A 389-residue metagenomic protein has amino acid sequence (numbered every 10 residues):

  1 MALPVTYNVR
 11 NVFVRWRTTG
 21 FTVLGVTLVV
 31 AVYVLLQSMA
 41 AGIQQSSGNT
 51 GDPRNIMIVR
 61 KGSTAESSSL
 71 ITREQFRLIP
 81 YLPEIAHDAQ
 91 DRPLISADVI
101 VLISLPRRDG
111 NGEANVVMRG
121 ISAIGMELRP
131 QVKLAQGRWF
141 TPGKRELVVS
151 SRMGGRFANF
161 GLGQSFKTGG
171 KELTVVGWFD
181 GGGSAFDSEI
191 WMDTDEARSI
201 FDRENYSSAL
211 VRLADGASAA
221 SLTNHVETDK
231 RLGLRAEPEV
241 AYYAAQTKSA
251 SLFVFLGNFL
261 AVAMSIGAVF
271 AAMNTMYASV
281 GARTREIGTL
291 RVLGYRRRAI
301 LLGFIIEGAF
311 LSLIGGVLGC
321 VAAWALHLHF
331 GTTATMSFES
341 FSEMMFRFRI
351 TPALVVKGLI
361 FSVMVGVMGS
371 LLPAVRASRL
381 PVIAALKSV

Functional and structural regions predicted by a protein language model:
V12-F13, T289-A299, L380, V389: Short helix-to-coil transition segments within interhelical loops that connect adjacent transmembrane helices
W16-I43, K248-E286, A309-L318, M364-M368: Hydrophobic alpha-helical transmembrane segments of multi-pass inner-membrane transport and secretion
A31-V117, Q136-R138, G143, S199 (+2 more regions): Hydrophobic, regular-secondary-structure patches
T50, A86-A89, P106-E113, G155-N258: Mechanotransmission and gating elements of multispan inner-membrane complexes involved in transport and envelope
A114-R156: Short beta-strand boundary microenvironments
Y277, A282-G331, K357-V365, P373: Transmembrane alpha-helical interface segments in multi-pass membrane proteins
H327-V355: Short juxtamembrane loops and helix-capping segments at transmembrane helix boundaries of multi-pass membrane proteins
T351-V389: C-terminal membrane-exit region of the final transmembrane helix in multipass inner-membrane proteins
